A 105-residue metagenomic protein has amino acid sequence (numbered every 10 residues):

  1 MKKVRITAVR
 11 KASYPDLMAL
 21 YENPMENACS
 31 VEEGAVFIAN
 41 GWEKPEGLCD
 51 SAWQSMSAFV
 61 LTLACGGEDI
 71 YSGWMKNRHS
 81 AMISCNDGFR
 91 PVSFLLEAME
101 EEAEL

Functional and structural regions predicted by a protein language model:
M1-K3, S30-E33, E100-E101: A short, structured loop/turn motif at beta-sheet edges
K2, A8, S13-E22: Short, structured beta-strand/loop micro-motifs enriched in basic residues and often containing a Trp
K3, V36-I38, P91-S93: Intrinsic-disorder/low-complexity, polar/charged segments enriched in Ser/Thr/Lys/Arg/Asp/Glu/Gln
V4, C29, I83-N86: Helix-coil modules at protein/domain termini and other flexible surface or pore-lining loops, especially C-terminal
T7-V9, N40, E97-M99: A structural detector for beta-sheet-dominated domains
A12-S13, G41-G47: Short, charged beta-turn/beta-strand-edge "cap" motif at the junction between a beta-strand and an adjacent loop
A19-K44: Short, flexible N-terminal segments of the mature chain
M56-L105: Short, compact, well-ordered microdomains
